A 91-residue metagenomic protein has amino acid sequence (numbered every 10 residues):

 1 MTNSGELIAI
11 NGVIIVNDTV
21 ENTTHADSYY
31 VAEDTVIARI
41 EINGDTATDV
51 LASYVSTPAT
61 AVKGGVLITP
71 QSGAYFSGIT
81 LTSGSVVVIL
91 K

Functional and structural regions predicted by a protein language model:
M1-V36: Solvent-exposed, flexible loop/coil segments flanking beta-strands in beta-rich domains
S4, G78-T80: Extracellular glycan/ECM-engagement signal in secreted proteins
I10, I14-E21, Y54-G78, V86-K91: Beta-sandwich interaction modules
T35-V36, G84-V86: Loop/turn residues immediately N-terminal
